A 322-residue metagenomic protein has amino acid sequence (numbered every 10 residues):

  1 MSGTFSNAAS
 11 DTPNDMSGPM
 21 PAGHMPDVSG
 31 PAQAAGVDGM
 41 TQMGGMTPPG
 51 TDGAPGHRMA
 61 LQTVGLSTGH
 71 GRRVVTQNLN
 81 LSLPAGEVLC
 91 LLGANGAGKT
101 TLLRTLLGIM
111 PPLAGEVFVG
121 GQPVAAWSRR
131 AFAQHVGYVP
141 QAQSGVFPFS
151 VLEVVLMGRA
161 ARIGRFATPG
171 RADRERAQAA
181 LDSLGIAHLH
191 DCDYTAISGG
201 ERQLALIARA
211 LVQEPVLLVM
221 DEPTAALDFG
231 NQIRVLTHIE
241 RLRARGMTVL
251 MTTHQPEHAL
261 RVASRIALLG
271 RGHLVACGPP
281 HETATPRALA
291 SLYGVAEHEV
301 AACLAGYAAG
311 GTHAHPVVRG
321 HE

Functional and structural regions predicted by a protein language model:
L61, V75-N78: Conserved structural motif at the start of ABC-family nucleotide-binding domains
L92-A94: The feature captures the beta-strand-to-loop junction immediately N-terminal to the Walker
L107: Helix-to-loop junction immediately C-terminal to a conserved catalytic motif
G115-P123, F132: Conserved ABC transporter NBD signature motif
D193-I197, E201: Conserved ABC ATPase signature
E214: Conserved catalytic motifs of ABC-family nucleotide-binding domains
L218-E222: Catalytic Walker B motif of ABC-type/P-loop ATPase nucleotide-binding domains
